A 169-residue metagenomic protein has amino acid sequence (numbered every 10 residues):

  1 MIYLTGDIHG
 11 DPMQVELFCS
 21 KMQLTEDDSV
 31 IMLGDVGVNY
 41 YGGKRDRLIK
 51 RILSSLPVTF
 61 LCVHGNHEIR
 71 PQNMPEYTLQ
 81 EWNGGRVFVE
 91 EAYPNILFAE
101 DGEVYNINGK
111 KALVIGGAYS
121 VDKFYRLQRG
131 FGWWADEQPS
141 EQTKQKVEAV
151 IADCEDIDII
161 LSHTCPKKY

Functional and structural regions predicted by a protein language model:
M1-Y3: Extreme N-terminal starter segment of soluble prokaryotic enzymes
T5, G10-I107: Core catalytic region of metal-dependent phosphoesterases/phosphodiesterases, especially metallo-beta-lactamase-like
K110-Y169: Active-site-proximal loop/helix segment associated with metal-binding centers of metalloenzymes
